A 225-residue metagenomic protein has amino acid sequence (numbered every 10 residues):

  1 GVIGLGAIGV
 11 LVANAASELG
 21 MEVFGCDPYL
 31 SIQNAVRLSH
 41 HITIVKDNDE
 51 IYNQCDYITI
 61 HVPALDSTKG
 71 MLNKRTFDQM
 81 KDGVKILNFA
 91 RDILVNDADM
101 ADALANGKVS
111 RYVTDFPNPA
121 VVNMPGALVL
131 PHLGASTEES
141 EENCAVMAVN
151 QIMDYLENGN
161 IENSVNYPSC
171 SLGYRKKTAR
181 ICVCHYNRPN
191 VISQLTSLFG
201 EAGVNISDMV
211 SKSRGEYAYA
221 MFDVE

Functional and structural regions predicted by a protein language model:
G1-V2, V183: Hydrophobic Val/Ile/Leu positions in short beta-strands of Rossmann-like dinucleotide-binding domains
L5-G6: Glycine-rich Rossmann-fold phosphate-binding loop(s) that bind the pyrophosphate of adenine dinucleotide cofactors
G9-V10: N-terminal Rossmann-fold NAD(P) dinucleotide-binding loop
A15-A16, M80: Aromatic pocket-lining residues of Rossmann-like dinucleotide-binding sites
M21-E22: Residues at the starts of beta-strands that form the adenosine-phosphate
D27: Conserved acidic E/D residue at the C-terminus of a beta-strand in Rossmann-like folds
L30-V121, S136: Rossmann-like adenosine-cofactor binding region
Y112, V122-P125, L133-E225: NAD(P)-dependent dehydrogenase/reductase Rossmann-like domain
